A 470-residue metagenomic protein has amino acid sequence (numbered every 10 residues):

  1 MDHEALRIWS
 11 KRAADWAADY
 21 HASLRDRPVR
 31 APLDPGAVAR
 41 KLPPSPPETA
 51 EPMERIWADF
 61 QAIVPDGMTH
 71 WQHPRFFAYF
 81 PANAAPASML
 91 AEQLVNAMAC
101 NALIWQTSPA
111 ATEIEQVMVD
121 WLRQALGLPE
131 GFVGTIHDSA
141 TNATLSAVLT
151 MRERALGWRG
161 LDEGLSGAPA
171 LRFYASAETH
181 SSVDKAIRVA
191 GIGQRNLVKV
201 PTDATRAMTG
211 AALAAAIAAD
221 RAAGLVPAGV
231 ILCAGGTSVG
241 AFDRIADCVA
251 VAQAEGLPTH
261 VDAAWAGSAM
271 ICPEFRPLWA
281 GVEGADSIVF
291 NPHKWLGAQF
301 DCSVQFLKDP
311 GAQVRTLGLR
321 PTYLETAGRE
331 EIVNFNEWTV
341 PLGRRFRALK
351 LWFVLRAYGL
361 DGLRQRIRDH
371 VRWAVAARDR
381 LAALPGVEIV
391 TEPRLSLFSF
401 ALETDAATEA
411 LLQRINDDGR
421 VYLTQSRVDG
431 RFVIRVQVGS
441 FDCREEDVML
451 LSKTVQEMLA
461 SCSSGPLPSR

Functional and structural regions predicted by a protein language model:
M1-G131, V421, C443, T454-V455: N-terminal entrance/gating region of PLP-dependent enzymes' catalytic architecture
E130-G131, A168, V390-S396, R427-V433: Short Gly/Ser/Thr- and Asp/Glu-enriched loop/turn motifs at secondary-structure junctions
F132, P385-I389, R420-Q425: A short linear hydrophobic-aromatic micro-motif
S139, A143-V314: Conserved PLP-enzyme active-site core in the AAT-like
G236, E255, A280-A382: Active-site C-terminal subdomain of aminotransferase-like
E388-I415: Conserved PLP-binding catalytic core of the aspartate aminotransferase-like
T408-N416, M449-Q456: Short amphipathic alpha-helices in soluble, non-transmembrane regions that often serve as interface/regulatory elements
V428-R470: PLP-dependent enzyme catalytic core of the Aspartate aminotransferase-like
